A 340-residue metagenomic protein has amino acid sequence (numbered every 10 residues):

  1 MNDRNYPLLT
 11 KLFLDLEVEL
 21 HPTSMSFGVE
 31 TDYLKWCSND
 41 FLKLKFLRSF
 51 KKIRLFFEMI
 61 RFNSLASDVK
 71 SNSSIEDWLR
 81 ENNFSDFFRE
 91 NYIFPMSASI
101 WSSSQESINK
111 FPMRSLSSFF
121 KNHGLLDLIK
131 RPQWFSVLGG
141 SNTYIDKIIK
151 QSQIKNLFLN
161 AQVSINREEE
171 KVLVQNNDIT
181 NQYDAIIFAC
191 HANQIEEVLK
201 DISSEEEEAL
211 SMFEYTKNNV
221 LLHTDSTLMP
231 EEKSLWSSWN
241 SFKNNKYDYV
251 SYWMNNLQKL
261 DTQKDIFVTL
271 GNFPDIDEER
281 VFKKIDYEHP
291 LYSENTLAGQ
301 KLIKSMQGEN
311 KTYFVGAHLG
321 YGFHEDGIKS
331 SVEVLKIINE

Functional and structural regions predicted by a protein language model:
M1-N2, D68, V137-S141, G320-G327: Aromatic-acidic/polar surface patches that form glycan- and anion
N2-S118: Mobile amphipathic helical/loop "lid" adjacent to a hydrophobic cofactor/ligand pocket
L12, W78, I148-Q151, V334: Residues within well-ordered alpha helices
H21, N156-F158, Y313: General small-molecule cofactor/ligand-binding pocket signal
D40, Y247-E340: Conserved flavin/dinucleotide-binding core of flavoenzymes
F119-N176, N181: Helical element adjacent to the flavin cofactor pocket in flavoenzyme catalytic cores
S164-L291: Mid-domain catalytic core of redox enzymes that form a hydrophobic substrate pocket/lid adjacent to a catalytic redox
